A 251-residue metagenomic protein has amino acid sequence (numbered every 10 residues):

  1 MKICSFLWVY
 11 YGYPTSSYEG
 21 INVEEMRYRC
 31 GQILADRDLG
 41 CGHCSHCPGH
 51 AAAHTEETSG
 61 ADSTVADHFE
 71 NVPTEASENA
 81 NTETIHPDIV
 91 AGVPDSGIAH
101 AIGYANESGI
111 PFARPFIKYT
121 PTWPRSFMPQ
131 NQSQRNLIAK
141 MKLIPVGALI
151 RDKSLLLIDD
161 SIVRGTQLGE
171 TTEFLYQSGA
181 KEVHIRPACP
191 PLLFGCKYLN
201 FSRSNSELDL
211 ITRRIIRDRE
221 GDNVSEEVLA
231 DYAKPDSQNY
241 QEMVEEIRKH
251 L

Functional and structural regions predicted by a protein language model:
M1-L251: PRPP-associated nucleotide enzymes
